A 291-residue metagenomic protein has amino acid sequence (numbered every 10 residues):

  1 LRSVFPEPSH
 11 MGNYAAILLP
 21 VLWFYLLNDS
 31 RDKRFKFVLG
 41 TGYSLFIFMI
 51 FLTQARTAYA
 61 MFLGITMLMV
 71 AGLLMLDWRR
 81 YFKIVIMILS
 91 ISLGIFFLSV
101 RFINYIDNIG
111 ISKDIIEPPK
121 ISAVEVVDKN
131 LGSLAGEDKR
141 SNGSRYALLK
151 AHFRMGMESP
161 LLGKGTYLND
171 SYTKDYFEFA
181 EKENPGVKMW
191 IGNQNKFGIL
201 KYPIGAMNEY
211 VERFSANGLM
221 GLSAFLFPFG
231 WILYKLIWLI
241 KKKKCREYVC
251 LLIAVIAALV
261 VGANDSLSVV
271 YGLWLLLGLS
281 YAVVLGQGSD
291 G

Functional and structural regions predicted by a protein language model:
R2, G136-K150, R154, E158 (+1 more regions): Long extracytoplasmic/lumenal interhelical loops at the membrane interface of multi-pass membrane proteins
R2-L18, A206-E209, F214-G221, L267-Y271: Membrane-interface micro-motifs in multi-pass membrane enzymes
S3-D77, K83, F97, F227 (+4 more regions): Alpha-helical transmembrane segments of multi-pass inner-membrane proteins
Y14, T57, G165-Y167, M220-S223: Gly/Ser/Thr-rich beta-alpha loop segments that engage phosphate groups in nucleotides
D29-K33, Y81, V85, I237-L252 (+2 more regions): A juxtamembrane structural motif centered on a specific transmembrane helix
F37-F46, L200, I204-N208, S215-N217 (+1 more regions): Loop-to-helix entry and N-terminal half of a specific, functionally important transmembrane alpha helix in multi-pass
A58-F62, D265-L277: Loop-to-transmembrane alpha-helix initiation sites
L73-E137, F153-E158, T166, A180-E181: A membrane-periplasm/extracellular boundary helix in multi-pass inner-membrane enzymes that assemble envelope glycans
